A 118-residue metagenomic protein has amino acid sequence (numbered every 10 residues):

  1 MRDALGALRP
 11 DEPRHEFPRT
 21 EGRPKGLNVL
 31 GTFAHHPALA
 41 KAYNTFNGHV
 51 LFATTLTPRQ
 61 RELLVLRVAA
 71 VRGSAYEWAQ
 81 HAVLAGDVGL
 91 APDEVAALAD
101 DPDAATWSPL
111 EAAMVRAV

Functional and structural regions predicted by a protein language model:
M1-P58: Secretory/endomembrane lumenal or extracellular ectodomains immediately following the signal peptide
T20-R23, H81-D87, M114: Juxtamembrane/interface motifs at transmembrane-helix termini
K25-G26, Y43, Q60-R61, E77-W78 (+1 more regions): N-terminal alpha-helical segment
L30-F33, Y43-V50, L63-A69, L98-A99 (+1 more regions): Short alpha-helical scaffolding segments that buttress acidic/His motifs in well-ordered protein cores
L39, L56, Q60-E62, V68-D93: Conserved alpha-helical segments that form or flank metal/cofactor-binding pockets of metalloenzymes
V50-T55, A70-R72, A104-A105: Short helix-to-loop capping/linker segments positioned immediately adjacent to catalytic or ligand/cofactor-binding
V88-A117: A contiguous pocket-lining binding segment that forms or flanks enzyme active sites
